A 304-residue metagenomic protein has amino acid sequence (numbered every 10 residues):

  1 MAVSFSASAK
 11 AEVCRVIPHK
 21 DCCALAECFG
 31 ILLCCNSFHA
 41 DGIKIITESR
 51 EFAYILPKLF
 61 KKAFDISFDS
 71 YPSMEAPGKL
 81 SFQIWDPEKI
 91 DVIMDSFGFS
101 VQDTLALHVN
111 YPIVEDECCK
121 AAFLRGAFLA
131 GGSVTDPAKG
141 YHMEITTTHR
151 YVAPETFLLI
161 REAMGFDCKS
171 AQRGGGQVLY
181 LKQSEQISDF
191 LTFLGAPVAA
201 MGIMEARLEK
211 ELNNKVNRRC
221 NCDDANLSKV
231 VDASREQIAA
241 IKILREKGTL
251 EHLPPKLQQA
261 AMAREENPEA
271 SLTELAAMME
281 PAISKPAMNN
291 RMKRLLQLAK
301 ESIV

Functional and structural regions predicted by a protein language model:
M1-D95: N-terminal low-complexity or simple alpha-helical regulatory segments that function as activation/interaction modules
I17-L25, I113-K120, E251-P255: Structural motif
L25-C34, A122-A130, M262: Short, hydrophobic/amphipathic alpha-helical patches that form generic packing surfaces within helical domains
F38-K44, A138-G140, S271-T273: Short acidic, hydrophobic short linear motifs in intrinsically disordered regions
I45-T47, I145-T147, M278-I283: Short helix-coil junctions and helix-kink-helix linkers
Y54, K58-M204: DNA-contacting interfaces and partner/effector-binding or oligomerization modules in DNA-centric proteins
F193-K293: Extended mid-to-C-terminal alpha-helical interaction segments
Q297-V304: Short, Lys/Arg-enriched C-terminal cap helix and immediately downstream tail that follows
